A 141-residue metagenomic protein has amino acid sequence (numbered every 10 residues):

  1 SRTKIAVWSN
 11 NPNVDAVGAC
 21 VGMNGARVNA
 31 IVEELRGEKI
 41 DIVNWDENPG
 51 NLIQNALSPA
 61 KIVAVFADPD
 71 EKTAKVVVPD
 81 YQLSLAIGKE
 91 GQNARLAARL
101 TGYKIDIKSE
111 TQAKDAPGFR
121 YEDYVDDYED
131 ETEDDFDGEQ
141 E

Functional and structural regions predicted by a protein language model:
S1-E141: RNA-contacting regions in translation and RNA-metabolism proteins, encompassing KH/S1 modules where present
